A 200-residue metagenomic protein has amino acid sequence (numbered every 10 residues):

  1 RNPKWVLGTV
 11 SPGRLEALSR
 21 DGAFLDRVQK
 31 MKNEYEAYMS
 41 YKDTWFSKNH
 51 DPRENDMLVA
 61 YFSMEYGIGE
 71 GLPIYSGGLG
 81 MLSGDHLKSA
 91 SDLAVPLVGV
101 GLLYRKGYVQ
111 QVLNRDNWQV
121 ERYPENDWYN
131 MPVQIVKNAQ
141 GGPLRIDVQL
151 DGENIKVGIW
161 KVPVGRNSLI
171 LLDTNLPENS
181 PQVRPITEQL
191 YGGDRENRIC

Functional and structural regions predicted by a protein language model:
R1-C200: Catalytic cores of carbohydrate-active enzymes across secretory and cytosolic contexts
